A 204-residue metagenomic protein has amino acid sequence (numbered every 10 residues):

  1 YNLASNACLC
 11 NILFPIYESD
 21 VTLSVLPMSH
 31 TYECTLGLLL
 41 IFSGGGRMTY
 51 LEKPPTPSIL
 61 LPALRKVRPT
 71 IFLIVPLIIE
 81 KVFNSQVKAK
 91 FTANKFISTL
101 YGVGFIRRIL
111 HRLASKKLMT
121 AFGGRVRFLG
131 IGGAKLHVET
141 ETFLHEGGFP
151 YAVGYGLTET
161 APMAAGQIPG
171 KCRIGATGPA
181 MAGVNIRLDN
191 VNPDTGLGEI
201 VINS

Functional and structural regions predicted by a protein language model:
A4-V21, M28-K116, R125: Conserved AMP-binding/adenylation subdomain of ANL enzymes
V21-S24, V201: Short, well-ordered beta-strand segments
L23-L26, L157: Generic leucine side-chain signal with a strong bias for well-ordered alpha-helical environments
F72, L110-S204: Conserved AMP-binding/adenylate-forming
